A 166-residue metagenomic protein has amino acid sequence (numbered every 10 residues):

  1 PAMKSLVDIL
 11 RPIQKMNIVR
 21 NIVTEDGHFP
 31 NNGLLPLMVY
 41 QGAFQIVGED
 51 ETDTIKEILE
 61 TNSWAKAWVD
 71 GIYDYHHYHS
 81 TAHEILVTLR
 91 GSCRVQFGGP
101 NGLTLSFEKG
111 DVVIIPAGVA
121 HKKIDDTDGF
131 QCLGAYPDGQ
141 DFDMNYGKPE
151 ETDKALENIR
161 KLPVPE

Functional and structural regions predicted by a protein language model:
A2-H76: A short, N-terminal "cap"/entry segment at the start of jelly-roll beta-barrel domains of the cupin/DSBH fold
A65, G71, R90-S92, P100: Double-stranded beta-helix
H77-H79, H121: Histidine-centered active-site/metal-ligand motif
H79-Q96, I114: Short, conserved beta-strand element in jelly-roll/cupin
T88, F97-S106: Mid-length scaffold segments of soluble, non-membrane domains
F107-T127, Y136: Conserved metal-binding segment of the jelly-roll/cupin
I124-E166: Double-stranded beta-helix
